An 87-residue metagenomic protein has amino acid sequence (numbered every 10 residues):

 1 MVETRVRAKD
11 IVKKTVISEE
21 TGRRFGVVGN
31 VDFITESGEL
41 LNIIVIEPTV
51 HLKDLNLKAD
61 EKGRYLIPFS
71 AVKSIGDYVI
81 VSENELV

Functional and structural regions predicted by a protein language model:
M1-V87: Peripheral interaction segments used for macromolecular assembly
